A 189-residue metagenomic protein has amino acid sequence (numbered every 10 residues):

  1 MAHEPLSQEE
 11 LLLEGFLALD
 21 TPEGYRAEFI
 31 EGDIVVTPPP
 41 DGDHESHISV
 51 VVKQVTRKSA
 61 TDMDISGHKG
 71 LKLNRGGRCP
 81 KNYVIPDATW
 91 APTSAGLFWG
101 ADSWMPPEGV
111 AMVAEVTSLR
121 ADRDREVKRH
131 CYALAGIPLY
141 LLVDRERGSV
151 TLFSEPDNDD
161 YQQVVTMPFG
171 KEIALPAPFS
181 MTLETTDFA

Functional and structural regions predicted by a protein language model:
M1-A135, L139-A189: Gly/Pro/Ser/Thr-rich low-complexity, intrinsically disordered segments predominantly at protein N-termini
